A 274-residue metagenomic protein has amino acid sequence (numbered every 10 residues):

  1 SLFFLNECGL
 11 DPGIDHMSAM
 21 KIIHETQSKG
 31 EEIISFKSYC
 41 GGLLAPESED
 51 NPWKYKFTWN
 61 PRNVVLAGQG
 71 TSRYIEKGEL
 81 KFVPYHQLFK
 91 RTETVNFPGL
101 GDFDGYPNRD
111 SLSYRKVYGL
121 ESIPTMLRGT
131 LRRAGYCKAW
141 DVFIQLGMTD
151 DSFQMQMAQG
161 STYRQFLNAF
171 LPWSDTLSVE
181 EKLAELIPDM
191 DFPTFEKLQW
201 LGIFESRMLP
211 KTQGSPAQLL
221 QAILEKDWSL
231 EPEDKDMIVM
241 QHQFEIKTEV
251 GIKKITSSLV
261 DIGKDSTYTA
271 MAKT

Functional and structural regions predicted by a protein language model:
S1-L44: A contiguous active-site-proximal alpha/beta segment in oxidoreductase catalytic domains
S28-T274: C-terminal catalytic/substrate-binding lobe primarily of soluble NAD(P)-dependent oxidoreductases
